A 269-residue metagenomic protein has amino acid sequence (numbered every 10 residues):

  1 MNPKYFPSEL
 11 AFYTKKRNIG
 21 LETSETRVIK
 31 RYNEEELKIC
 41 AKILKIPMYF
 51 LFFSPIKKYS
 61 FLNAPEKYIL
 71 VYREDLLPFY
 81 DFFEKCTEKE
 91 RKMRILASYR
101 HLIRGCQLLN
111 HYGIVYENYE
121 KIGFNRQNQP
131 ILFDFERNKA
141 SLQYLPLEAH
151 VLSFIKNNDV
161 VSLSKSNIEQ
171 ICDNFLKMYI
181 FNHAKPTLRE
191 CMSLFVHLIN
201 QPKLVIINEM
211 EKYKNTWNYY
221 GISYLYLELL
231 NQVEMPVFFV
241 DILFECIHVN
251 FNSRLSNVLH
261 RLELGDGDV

Functional and structural regions predicted by a protein language model:
M1-S60: ATP-binding glycine-rich loop module of kinase domains
E22, L51-F52, K57, V233-I247: C-terminal structured domain segments
N33, E88-I95, N208, K212-N215: Amphipathic alpha-helical protein-protein interaction segments
P47-A97, Y144-P146: Conserved structural core of kinase catalytic domains
F83-P130, Y219, S223-L229, P236 (+3 more regions): Conserved kinase catalytic-core helix
Q127-V233: C-lobe/activation-segment region of protein kinase-like
G267-V269: Regulatory extensions appended to serine/threonine kinase catalytic cores
